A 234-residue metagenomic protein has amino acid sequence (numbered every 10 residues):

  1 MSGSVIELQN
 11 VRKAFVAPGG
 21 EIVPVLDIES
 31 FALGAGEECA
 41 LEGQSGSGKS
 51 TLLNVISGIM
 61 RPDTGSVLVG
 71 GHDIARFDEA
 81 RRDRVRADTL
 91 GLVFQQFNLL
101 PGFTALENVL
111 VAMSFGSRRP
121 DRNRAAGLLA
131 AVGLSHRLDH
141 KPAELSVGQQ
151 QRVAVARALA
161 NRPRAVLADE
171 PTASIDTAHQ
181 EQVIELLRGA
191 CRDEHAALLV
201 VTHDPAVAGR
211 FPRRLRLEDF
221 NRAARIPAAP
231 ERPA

Functional and structural regions predicted by a protein language model:
G19-V23, I74-G91: ABC ATPase NBD coupling module
S57: Helix-to-loop junction immediately C-terminal to a conserved catalytic motif
G65-D73: Conserved ABC transporter NBD signature motif
A87, H140, N161, E194: Conserved signature/switch motifs of ABC ATPase nucleotide-binding domains
F103-V111: Short coil-to-helix segment of the ABC ATPase nucleotide-binding domain corresponding to the Q-loop/switch region
K141-L145, Q149-Q151: Conserved ABC ATPase signature
V166-D169: Catalytic Walker B motif of ABC-type/P-loop ATPase nucleotide-binding domains
